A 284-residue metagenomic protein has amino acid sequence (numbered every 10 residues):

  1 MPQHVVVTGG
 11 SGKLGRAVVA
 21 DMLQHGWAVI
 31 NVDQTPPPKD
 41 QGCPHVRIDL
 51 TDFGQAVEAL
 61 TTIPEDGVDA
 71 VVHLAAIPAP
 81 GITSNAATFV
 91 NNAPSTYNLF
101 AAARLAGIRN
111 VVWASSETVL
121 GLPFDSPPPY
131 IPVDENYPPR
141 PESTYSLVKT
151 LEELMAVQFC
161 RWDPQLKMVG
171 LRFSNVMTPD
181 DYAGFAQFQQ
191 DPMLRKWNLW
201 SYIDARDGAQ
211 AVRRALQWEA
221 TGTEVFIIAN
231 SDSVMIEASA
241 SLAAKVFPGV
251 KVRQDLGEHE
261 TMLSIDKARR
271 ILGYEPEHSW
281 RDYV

Functional and structural regions predicted by a protein language model:
V5-H25: N-terminal Rossmann NAD(P)H-binding glycine-rich loop of SDR-like oxidoreductase domains
Q41-F53: Rossmann-fold cofactor-recognition segment
L50-N91: NAD(P)H-binding glycine-rich loop region in Rossmannoid oxidoreductase-like domains and their noncatalytic homologs
P80, E117-Y130, T150, V176-D180: Conserved catalytic-site region of short-chain dehydrogenase/reductase
V90, S126-D163: Catalytic helix-loop patch of NAD(P)-dependent Rossmann-fold dehydrogenases
N98-E142: Conserved Rossmann-fold NAD(P)-dependent oxidoreductase catalytic core, especially the SDR/UDP-sugar
V176-M193, N198-V225: Alpha-helical substrate-binding/gating segment
R206-V284: C-terminal substrate-binding subdomain of Rossmann-fold SDR/epimerase-dehydratase oxidoreductases
